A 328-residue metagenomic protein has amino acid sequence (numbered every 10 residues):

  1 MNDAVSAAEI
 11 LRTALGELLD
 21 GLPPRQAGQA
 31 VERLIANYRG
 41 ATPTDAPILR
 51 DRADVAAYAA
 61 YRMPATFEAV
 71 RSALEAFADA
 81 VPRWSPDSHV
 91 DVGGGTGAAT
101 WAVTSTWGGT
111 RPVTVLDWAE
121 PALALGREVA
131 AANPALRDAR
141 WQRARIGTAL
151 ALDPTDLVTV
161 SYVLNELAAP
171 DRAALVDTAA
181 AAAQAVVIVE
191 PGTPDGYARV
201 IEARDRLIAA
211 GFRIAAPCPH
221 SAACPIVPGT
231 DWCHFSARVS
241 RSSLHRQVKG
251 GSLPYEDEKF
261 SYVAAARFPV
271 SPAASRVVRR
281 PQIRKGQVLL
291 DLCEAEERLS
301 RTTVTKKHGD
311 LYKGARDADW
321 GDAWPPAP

Functional and structural regions predicted by a protein language model:
M1-D45: N-terminal auxiliary segments of SAM/dcSAM-dependent transferases
A46-A73: Class I SAM-dependent methyltransferase Rossmann-like catalytic core, especially the SAM/SAH-binding loop
S85-G95: Conserved class I S-adenosyl-L-methionine
T96-G109: Conserved SAM-binding loop of SAM-dependent methyltransferases across substrates and taxa, primarily the Class I
A119: Conserved SAM/SAH-binding beta-strand->alpha-helix loop
D156-P170: A short SAM/SAH-binding and catalytic strip from SAM-dependent methyltransferases
A183-G192: Conserved beta-strand signature within the Rossmann-like core of class I S-adenosyl-L-methionine
Q247-P328: C-terminal lobe and adjacent flexible extensions of AdoMet/dcAdoMet transferase-like proteins
